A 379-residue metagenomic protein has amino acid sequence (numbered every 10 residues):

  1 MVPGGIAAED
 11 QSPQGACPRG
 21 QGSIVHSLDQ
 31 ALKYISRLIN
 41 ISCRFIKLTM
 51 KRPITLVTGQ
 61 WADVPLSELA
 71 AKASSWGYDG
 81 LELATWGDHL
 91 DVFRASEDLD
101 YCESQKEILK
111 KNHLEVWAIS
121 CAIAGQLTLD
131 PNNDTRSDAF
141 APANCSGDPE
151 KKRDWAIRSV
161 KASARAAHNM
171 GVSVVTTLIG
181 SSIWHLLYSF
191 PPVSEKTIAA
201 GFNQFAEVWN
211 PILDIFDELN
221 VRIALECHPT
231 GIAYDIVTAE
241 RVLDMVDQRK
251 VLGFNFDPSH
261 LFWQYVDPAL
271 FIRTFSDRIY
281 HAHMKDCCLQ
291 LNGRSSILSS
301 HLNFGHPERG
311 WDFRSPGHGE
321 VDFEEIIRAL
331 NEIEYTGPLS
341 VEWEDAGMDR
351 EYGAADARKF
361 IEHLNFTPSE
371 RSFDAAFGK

Functional and structural regions predicted by a protein language model:
D10-S12, G22, Q30-A31: Alpha-helix boundary/capping motif
Y34, D63, E68, K72 (+2 more regions): Active-site acidic/histidine proton-transfer and metal-coordination neighborhood in alpha/beta enzyme cores
I54, G80, I119, A199-E320 (+1 more regions): Acidic/histidine-rich catalytic cores of soluble enzymes
V57-W61, A84-W86, C121-A124, G180-S182 (+4 more regions): Active-site beta-loop-alpha junctions enriched in small/polar residues
L69-W86: Catalytic domains of carbohydrate-active enzymes, especially glycoside hydrolases
A73, L81, L109, I119 (+6 more regions): Conserved, mostly hydrophobic/aromatic
A84-Q105: Glycine-rich, proline-tolerant flexible connector loops at the mouths of alpha/beta enzymes
